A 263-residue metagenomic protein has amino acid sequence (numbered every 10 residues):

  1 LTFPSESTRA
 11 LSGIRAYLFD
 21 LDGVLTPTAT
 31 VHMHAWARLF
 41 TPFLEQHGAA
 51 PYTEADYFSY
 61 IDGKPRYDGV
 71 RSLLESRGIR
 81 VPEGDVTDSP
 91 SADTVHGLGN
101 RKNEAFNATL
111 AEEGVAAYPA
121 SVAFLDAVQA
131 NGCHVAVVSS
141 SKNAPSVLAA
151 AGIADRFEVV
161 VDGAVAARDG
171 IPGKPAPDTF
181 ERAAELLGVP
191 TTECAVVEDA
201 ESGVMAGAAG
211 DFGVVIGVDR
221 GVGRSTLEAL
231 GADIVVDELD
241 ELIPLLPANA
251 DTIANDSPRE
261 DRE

Functional and structural regions predicted by a protein language model:
F3-L21, L25-P119: N-terminal helical cap/lid subdomain that shapes the substrate entry/recognition surface in HAD-like hydrolases
T8-R9, L242-I253: Short amphipathic alpha-helix with an adjacent loop that forms part of the alpha/beta core around
L25, S59, A117, V137 (+2 more regions): Conserved SAM-binding loop
A120-N131: Catalytic-core regions built around general acid/base machinery
C133-H134, K142-A195, E201-M205, A209 (+1 more regions): Substrate-recognition "cap/lid" segment bordering the active-site pocket of phosphatases
I234-E238: Short acidic-hydrophobic, aromatic-tinged amphipathic segments that line or gate anion-handling sites
